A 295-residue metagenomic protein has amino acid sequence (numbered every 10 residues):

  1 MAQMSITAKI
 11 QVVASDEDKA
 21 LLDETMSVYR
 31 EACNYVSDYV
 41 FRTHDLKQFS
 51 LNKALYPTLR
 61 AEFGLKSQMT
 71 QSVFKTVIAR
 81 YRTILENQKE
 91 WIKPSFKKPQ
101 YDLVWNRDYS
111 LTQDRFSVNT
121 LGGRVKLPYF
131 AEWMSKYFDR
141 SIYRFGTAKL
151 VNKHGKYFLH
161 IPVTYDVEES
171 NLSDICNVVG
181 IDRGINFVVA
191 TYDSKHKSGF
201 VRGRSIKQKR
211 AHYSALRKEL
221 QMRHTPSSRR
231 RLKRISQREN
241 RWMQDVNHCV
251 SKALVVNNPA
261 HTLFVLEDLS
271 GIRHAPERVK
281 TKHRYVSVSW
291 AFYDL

Functional and structural regions predicted by a protein language model:
M1-K75, I92: Gly/serine-rich nucleotide phosphate-binding loop at the start of the catalytic core of nucleotide/ADP-ribose-handling
M4-K9, D16, A20, H154-L295: Positively charged, helix-rich recognition surfaces that bind polyanionic ligands
I6-V12, G123-E132, K136, V201-R204: Generic detection of short hydrophobic beta-strand segments and adjacent strand-loop junctions
S15, K47, K66, L127 (+3 more regions): Helix N-terminus capping/helix-initiation residues
S27, E31-N34, K75, A79-R82 (+3 more regions): A broad, structural surface signal
D38-Y39, T43, S50-L51, K89-F96 (+2 more regions): Short coil/turn segments at secondary-structure boundaries
V40, Y81-L85, N258: Generic structural signal for hydrophobic core residues of well-folded globular domains
L51-K153, R284-Y285, S289: Acidic carboxylate diad motif detector
